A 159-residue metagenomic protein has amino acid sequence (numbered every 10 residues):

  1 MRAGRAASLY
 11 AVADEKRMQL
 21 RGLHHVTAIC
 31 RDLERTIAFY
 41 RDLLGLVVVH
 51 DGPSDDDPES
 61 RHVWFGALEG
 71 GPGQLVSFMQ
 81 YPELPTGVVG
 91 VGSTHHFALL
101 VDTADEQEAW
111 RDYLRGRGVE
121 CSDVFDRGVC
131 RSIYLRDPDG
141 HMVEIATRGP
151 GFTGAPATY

Functional and structural regions predicted by a protein language model:
M1-M18, R111-Y159: Vicinal oxygen chelate
A13-E15, E83-V88: Short beta-strand/turn micro-motifs at beta-sheet edges
L23-R31, V63, A67, P85-Y113 (+2 more regions): Vicinal oxygen chelate
I29-G73: Core segments of cupin and vicinal oxygen chelate
I37-A38, E108, V143-E144: Alpha-helical elements of the RecA-like P-loop NTPase motor core of helicases
D51-D55, E83-L84, F125-G128, S132: Short, solvent-exposed loop/turn elements at beta->coil junctions and helix N-caps that rim active or binding pockets
G66-T86: A glycine-rich, hydrophobic loop/mini-helix early in the fold
